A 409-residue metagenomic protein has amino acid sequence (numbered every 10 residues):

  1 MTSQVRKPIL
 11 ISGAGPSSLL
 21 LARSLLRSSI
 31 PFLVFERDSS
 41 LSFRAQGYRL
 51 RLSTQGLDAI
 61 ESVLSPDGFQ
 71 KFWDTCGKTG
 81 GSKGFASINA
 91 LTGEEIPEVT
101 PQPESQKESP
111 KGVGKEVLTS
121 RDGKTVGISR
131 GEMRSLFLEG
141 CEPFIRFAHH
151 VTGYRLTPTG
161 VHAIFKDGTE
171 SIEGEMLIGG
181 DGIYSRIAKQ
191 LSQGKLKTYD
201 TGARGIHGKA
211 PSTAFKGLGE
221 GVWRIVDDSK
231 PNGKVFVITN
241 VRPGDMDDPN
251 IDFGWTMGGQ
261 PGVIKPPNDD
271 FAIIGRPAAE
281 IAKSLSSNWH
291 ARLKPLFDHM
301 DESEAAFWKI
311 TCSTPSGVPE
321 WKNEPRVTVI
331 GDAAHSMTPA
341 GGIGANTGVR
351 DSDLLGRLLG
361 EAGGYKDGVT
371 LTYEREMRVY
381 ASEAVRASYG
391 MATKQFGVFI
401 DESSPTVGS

Functional and structural regions predicted by a protein language model:
Q4-I9: Extreme N-terminal starter segment of soluble prokaryotic enzymes
I11-R27, P31, F35, I178-G179 (+3 more regions): Conserved mid-domain beta->alpha element of the FAD-binding
S17, S40, Y184: Conserved Rossmann-like nucleotide-cofactor binding loop
L21, R386-S409: C-terminal helix/juxtamembrane-tail motif
L21, R44, S62, L156 (+2 more regions): Short glycine-/acidic-enriched loop or helix-start segments at secondary-structure transitions that form or flank
L41-L138, Q395: Active-site-adjacent segment of FAD-dependent monooxygenases/related oxidoreductases
R44-Y48, D270-F271, A340-I343: Short, solvent-exposed loop/turn segments at secondary-structure boundaries
I128, R134-F297, D301: Conserved FAD-binding catalytic core of PHBH/FMO-like flavoproteins
